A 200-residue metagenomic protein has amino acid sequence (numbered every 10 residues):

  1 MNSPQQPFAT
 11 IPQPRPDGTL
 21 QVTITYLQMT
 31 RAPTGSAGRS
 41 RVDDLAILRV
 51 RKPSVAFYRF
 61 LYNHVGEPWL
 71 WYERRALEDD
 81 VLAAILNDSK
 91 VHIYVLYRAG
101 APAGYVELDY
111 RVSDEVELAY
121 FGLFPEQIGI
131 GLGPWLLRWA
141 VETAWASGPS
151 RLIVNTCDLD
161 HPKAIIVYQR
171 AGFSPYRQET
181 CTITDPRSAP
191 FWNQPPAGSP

Functional and structural regions predicted by a protein language model:
M1-R51: Acyl-donor-binding surface of acyltransferase catalytic domains
Q5-Q13, L159-Q178, D185: Conserved active-site alpha-helix within GNAT-family acetyltransferase domains
R39-R74, Q194-P195, P200: Short amphipathic alpha-helix that is part of the acyltransferase structural core
E73-D80, L86-P125: A conserved beta-strand-loop-helix scaffold within acyl/acetyltransferase catalytic domains
H92, S150, S174: Short acidic/polar active-site loop segments enriched in Thr and Asp
F124-R138, L159-K163, R170: Conserved glycine-rich acetyl-CoA-binding loop
I128, V154-A164, C181-R187, F191-W192: Conserved beta-strand-loop-alpha-helix junction that forms the acyl-donor binding cleft
A144-T156: Conserved GNAT acetyl-CoA-binding A-motif
